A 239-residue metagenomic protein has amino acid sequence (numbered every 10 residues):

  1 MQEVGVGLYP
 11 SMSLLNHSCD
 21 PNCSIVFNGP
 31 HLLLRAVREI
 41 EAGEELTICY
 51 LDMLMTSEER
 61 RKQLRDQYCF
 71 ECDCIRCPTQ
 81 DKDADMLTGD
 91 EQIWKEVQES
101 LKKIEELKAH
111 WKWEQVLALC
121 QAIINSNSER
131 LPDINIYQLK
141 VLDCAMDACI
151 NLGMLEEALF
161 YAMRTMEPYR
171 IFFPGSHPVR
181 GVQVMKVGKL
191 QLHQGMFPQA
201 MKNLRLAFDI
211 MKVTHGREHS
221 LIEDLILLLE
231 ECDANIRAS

Functional and structural regions predicted by a protein language model:
E3, H17-Y137, D143-C144: C-terminal SET catalytic tail plus cysteine-rich post-SET Zn-binding segment of SAM-dependent SET-domain
W113, L155, F197-P198: TPR-repeat structural position
Q121-E129, M163-I171, A207-V213: Amphipathic alpha-helical segments of tetratricopeptide repeats
L131-L139, F173-G181, H215-E223: Helix N-cap/loop-to-helix boundary motif
G188-P198, L227-S239: Alpha-helical linker/edge segments of TPR/alpha-solenoid repeat scaffolds and analogous pre-/post-domain helices
